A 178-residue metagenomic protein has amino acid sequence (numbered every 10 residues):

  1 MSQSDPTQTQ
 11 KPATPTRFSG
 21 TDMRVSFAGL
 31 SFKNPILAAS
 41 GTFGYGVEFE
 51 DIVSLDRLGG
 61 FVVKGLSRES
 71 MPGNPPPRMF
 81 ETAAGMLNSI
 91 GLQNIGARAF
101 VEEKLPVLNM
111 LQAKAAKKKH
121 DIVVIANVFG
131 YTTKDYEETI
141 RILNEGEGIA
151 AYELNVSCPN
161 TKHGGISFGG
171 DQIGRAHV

Functional and structural regions predicted by a protein language model:
S2-V124, F129-Y131: N-terminal capping/small domains of soluble enzymes
S40, L154-S157: Glycine-rich beta-strand-to-loop/alpha-helix junction loops that act as flexible
V47-I52, K134-G146: Catalytic cores of alpha/beta
G60, A150-A151: Residues at the N-termini of beta-strands
S67-P72, V156-G165: Conserved radical SAM core fold
P72-P76, V101, Y136-T139, G164-I166: Short, conserved acidic/polar surface loops in the N-terminal third of protein domains
S167-G174: Alpha-helix N-cap and loop-to-helix initiation/capping positions
A176-V178: Conserved small/polar residues in nucleotide/adenosyl-binding loops
